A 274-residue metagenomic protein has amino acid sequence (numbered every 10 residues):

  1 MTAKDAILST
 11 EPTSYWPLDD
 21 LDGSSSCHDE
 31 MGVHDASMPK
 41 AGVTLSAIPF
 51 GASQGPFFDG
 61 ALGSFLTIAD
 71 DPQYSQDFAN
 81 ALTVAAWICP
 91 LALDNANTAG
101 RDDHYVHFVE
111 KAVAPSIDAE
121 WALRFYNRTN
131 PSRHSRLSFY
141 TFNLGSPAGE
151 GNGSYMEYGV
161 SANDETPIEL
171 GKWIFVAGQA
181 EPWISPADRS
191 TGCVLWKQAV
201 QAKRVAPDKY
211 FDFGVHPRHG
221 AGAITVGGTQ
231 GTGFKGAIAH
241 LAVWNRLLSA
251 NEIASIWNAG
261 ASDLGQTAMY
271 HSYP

Functional and structural regions predicted by a protein language model:
M1-D35, S46-P274: Extracellular glycan-associated modules
S37-K40: An aromatic/glycine/proline-enriched structural segment found at the starts of mature extracellular/organellar domains
